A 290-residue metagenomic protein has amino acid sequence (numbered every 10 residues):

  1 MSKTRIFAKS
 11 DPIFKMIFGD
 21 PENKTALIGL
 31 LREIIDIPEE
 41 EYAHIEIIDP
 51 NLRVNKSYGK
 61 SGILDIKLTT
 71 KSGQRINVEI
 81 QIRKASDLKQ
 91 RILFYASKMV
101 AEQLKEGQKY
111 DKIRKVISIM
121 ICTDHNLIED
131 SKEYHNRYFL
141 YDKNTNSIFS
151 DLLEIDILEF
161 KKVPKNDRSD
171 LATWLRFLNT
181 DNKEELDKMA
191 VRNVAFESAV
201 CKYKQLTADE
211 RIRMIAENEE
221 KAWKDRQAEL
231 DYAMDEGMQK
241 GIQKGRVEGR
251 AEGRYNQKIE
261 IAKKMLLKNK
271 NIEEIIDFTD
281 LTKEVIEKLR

Functional and structural regions predicted by a protein language model:
M1-R290: Elongated, amphipathic alpha-helical interaction scaffolds
